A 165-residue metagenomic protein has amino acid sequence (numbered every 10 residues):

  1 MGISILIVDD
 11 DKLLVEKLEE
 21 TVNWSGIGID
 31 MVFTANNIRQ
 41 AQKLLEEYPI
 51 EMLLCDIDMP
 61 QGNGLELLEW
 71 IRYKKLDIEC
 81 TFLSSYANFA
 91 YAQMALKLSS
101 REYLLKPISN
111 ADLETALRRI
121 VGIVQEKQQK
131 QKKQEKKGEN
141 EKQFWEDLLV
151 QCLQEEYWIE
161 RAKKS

Functional and structural regions predicted by a protein language model:
D9, D56: Active-site residues of response regulator receiver
K12-F33: Two-component/phosphorelay signaling modules centered on CheY-like receiver
T34-M52: Acidic, metal-coordinating helix/loop segments flanking the phosphotransfer/catalytic sites of two-component signaling
N37, N63-E66, S84: Acidic catalytic/metal-coordinating carboxylates
K43, L65-L76: Short amphipathic alpha-helix used as the core "switch/output" element in two-component signaling
I50, G64, L96-R101: As written
M59: Receiver (REC) domain active-site loop signature in two-component systems and cognate sites in sensor histidine kinases
L96, E102-S165: Interdomain helical linkers/hinges and coiled-coil/dimerization scaffolds that transmit conformational signals
